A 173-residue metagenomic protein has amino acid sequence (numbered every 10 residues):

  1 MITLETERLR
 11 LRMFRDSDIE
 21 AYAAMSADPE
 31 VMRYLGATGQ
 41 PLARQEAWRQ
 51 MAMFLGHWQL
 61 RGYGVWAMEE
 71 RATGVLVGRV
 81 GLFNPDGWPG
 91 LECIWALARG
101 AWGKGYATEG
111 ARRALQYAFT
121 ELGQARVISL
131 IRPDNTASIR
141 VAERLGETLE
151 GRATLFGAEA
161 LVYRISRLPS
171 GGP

Functional and structural regions predicted by a protein language model:
M1-Y34, A52, V65-P173: Acyl-donor (CoA/ACP) binding surface of acyl/acetyltransferases
M32-M53: Conserved GNAT-fold acetyl-CoA-binding loop/helix
H57-R61: Short loop/turn motifs at secondary-structure junctions and domain boundaries
